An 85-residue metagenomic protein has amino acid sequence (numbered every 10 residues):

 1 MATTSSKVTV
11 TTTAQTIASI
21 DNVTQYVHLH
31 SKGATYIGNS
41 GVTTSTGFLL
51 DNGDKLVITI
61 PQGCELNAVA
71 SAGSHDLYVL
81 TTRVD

Functional and structural regions predicted by a protein language model:
M1-V23: Surface-exposed ligand/attachment interfaces on beta-rich extracellular proteins
A2-T4, A68, R83-V84: Viral virion structural and adsorption modules
T4, G73-D76: Short loop/turn segments at connectors of secondary-structure elements within structured domains
T24-V27, I60-S74: Noncatalytic modules at the cell exterior or secretory-pathway interfaces, chiefly beta-strand-rich lectin/adhesion
H30-F48, L80: Short, surface-exposed beta-strand/strand-loop-strand elements in extracellular ectodomains
D51-G63: Beta-sandwich interaction modules
D76-R83: Edge beta-strands of extracellular beta-sandwich domains
